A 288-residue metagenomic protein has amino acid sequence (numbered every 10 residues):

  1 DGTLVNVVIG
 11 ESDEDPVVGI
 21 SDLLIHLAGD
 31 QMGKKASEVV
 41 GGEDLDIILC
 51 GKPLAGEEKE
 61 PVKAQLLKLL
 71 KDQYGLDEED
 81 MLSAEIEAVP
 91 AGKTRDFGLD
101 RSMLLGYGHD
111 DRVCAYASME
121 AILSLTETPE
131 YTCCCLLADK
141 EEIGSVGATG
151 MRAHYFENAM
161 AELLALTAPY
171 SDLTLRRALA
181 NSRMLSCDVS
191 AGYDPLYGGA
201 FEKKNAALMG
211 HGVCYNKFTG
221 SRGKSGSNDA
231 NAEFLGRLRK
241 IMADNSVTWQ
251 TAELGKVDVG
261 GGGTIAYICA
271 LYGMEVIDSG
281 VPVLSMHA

Functional and structural regions predicted by a protein language model:
D1-A288: N-terminal hydrophobic/helix-forming segments and targeting peptides
